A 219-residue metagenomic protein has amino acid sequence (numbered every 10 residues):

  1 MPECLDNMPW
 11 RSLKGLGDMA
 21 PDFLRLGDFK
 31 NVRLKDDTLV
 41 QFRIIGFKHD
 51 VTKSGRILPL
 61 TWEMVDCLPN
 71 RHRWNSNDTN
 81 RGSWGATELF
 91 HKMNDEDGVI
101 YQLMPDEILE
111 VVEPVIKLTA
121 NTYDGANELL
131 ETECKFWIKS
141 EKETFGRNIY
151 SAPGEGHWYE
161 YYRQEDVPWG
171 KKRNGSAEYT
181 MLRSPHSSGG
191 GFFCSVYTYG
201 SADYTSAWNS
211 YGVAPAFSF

Functional and structural regions predicted by a protein language model:
M1-F219: Collagenous Gly-X-Y triple-helix signature in extracellular proteins
